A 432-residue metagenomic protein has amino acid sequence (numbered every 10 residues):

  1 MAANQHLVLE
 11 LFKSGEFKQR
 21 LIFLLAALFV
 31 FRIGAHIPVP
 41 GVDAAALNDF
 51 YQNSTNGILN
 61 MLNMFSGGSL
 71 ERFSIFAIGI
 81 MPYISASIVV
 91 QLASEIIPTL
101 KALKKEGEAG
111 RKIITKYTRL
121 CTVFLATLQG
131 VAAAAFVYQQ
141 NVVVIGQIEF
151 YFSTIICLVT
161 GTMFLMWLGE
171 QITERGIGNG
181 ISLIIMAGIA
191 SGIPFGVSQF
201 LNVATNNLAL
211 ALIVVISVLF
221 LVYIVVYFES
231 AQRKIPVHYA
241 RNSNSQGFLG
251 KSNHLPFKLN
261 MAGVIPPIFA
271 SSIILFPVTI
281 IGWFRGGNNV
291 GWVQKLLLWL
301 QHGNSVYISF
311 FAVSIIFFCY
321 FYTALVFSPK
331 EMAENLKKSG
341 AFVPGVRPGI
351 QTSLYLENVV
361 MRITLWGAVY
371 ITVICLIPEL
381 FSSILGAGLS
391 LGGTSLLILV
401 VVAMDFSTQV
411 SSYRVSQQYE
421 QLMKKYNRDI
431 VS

Functional and structural regions predicted by a protein language model:
M1-K104, A109-S432: N-terminal cationic and glycine-rich segments that engage phosphates or anionic surfaces
